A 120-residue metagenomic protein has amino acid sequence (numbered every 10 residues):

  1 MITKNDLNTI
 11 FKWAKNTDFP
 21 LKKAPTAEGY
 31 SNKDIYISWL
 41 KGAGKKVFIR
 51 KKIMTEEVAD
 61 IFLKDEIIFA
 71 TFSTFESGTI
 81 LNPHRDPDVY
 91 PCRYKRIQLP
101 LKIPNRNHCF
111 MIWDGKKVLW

Functional and structural regions predicted by a protein language model:
M1-K64: Non-heme Fe(II)/2-oxoglutarate
T55-W120: Catalytic core of non-heme Fe(II) oxygenases with the double-stranded beta-helix
